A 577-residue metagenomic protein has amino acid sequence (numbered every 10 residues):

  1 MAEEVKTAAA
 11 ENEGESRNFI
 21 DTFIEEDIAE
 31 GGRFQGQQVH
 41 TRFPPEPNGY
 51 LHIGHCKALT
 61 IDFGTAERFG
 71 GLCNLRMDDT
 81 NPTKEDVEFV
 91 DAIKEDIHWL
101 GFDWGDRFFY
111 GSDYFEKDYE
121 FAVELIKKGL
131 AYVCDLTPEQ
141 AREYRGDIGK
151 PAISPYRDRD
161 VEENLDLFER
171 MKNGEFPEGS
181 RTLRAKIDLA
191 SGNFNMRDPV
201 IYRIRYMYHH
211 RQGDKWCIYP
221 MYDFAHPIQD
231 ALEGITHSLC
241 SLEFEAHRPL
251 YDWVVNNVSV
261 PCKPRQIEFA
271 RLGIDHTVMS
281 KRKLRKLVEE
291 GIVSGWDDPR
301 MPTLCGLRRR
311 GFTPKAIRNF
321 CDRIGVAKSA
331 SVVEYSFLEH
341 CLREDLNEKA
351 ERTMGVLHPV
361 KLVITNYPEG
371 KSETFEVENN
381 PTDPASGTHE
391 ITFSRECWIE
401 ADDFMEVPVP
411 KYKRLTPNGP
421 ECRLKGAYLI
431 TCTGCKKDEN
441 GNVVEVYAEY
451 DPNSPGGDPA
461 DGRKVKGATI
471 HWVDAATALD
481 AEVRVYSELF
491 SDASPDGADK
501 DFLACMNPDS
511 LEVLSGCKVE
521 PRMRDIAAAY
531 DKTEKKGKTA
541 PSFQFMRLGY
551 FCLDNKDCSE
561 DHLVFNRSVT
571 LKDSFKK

Functional and structural regions predicted by a protein language model:
M1-A8: N-terminal acidic, proline/glycine-rich, low-complexity intrinsically disordered segments
E13-E25, A29-K94, H209-S241: N-terminal catalytic cores of NTP/NDP-binding nucleotidyl/phosphoryl-transfer enzymes
E30-Q35, G64-L72, H98-G105, K128 (+3 more regions): Secondary-structure transition/capping motifs at alpha-helix termini and the adjoining loop/turn into the next element
P44-P47, R76-K84, D106-E116, E139 (+5 more regions): Conserved short loop/turn motifs at secondary-structure junctions
L75, D79-N81, E124-L284, L342 (+3 more regions): Active-site cores that bind ATP or allylic diphosphates and position pyrophosphate for catalysis
F89-S112, F121-A122, G129-Y132: A glycine-rich helix N-cap at a beta->alpha junction
F244-R248, D252-V254, K315-R318, D322-G325 (+1 more regions): Core subunits and conserved enzymes of cellular information-processing and envelope-translocation systems across
C262-C341: Long, charged, mostly alpha-helical binding arms that flank functional sites
